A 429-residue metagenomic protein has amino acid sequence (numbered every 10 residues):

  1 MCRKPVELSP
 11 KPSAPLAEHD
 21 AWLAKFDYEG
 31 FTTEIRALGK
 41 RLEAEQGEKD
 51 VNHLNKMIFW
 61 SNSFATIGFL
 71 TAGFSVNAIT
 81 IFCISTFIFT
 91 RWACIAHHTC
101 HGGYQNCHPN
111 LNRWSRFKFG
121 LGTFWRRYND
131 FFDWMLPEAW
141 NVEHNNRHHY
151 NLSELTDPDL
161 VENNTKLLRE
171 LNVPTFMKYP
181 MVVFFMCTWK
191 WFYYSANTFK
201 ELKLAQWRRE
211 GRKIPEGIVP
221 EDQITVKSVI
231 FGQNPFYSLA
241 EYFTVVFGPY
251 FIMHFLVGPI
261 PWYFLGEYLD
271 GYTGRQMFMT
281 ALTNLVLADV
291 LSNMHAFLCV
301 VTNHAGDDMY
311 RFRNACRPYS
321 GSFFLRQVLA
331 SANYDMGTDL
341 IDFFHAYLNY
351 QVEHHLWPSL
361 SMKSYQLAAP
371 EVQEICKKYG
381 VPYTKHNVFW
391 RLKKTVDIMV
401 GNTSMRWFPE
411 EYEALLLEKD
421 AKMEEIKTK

Functional and structural regions predicted by a protein language model:
M1-P5, M423-K429: Universal eukaryotic N-terminal targeting presequences
R3-I67: Low-complexity, highly charged intrinsically disordered N-terminal segments that act as targeting/localization
K49-W92, K178-K190, N234-L298: Alpha-helical bilayer-embedded segments of polytopic membrane proteins, i.e., transmembrane/intramembrane helices
T86-L239, A315-W407: Membrane-embedded catalytic scaffold of the fatty acid hydroxylase/desaturase
F255, P259, L285-D289, L298-N303 (+5 more regions): Active-site proximal loops enriched in glycine and acidic residues that flank catalytic Cys/His/Asp and coordinate
V286-C299, A305-G306, V372-P382: C-terminal, active-site-flanking charged/polar segments
D308-N314: Short, Lys/Arg-enriched, Gly/Pro-containing loop segments at transmembrane-helix junctions of multi-pass membrane
A414-I426: Extended, charge-rich low-complexity interaction segments
